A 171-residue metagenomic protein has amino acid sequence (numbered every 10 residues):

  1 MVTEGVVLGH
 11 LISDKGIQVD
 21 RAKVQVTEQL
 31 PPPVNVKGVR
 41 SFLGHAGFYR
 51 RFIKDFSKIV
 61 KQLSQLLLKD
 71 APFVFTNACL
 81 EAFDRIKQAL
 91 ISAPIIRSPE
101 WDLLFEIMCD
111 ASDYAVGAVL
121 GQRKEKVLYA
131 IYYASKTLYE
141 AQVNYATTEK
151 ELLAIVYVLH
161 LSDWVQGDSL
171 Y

Functional and structural regions predicted by a protein language model:
M1-L104: C-terminal reverse transcriptase regions that engage the nucleic-acid substrate
D14, Q122-E125: Short acidic-glycine loop/turn motifs at beta-strand connectors
A46-Y49, E151-L170: Metal-dependent nuclease catalytic cores in nucleic-acid-processing enzymes, especially RNase H-like/related
A78, K126-L153: A short, polar/acidic, helix/strand-boundary loop motif
L103-A111: Two-metal-ion RNase H-like nuclease active-site motif
D113-Q122: Acidic, metal-ligating active-site segments
